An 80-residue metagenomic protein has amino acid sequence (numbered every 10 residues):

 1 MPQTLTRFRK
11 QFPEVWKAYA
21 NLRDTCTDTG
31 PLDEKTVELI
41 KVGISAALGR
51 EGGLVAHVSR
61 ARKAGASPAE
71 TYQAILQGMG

Functional and structural regions predicted by a protein language model:
M1-V37, G49, V58-K63: Acidic, glycine/proline-rich low-complexity segments that act as flexible tails and inter-domain linkers
Q3, A66-G80: C-terminal binding/interaction regions
Y19, L39-A46, A74-M79: Short alpha-helical scaffolding segments that buttress acidic/His motifs in well-ordered protein cores
V37-E38, A69: An internal, amphipathic alpha-helical element
G52: Conserved alpha-helical segments that form or flank metal/cofactor-binding pockets of metalloenzymes
